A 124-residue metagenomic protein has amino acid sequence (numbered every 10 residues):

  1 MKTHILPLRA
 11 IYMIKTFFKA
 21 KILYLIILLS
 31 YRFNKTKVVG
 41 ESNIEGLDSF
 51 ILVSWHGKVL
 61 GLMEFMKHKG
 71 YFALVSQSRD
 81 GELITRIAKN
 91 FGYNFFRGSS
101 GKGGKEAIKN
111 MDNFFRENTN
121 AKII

Functional and structural regions predicted by a protein language model:
K2-G61, K67, Y93, K109-N113: Membrane-anchoring hydrophobic helices of lipid-metabolizing enzymes
S49-G103: Catalytic core of membrane glycerolipid acyltransferases/transacylases, capturing the structured, soluble-facing
G81-T85, A107-F115: Short, charged beta->alpha transition segments
F114-I124: Catalytic-site beta-strand/loop segments enriched in glycine and acidic/polar residues
